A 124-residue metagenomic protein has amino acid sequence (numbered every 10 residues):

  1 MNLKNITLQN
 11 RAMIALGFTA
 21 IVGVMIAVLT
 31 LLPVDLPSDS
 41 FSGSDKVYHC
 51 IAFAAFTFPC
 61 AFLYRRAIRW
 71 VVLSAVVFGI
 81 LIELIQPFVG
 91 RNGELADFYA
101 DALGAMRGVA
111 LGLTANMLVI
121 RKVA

Functional and structural regions predicted by a protein language model:
M1-F98, A102, M106-A124: Bulky hydrophobic segments
